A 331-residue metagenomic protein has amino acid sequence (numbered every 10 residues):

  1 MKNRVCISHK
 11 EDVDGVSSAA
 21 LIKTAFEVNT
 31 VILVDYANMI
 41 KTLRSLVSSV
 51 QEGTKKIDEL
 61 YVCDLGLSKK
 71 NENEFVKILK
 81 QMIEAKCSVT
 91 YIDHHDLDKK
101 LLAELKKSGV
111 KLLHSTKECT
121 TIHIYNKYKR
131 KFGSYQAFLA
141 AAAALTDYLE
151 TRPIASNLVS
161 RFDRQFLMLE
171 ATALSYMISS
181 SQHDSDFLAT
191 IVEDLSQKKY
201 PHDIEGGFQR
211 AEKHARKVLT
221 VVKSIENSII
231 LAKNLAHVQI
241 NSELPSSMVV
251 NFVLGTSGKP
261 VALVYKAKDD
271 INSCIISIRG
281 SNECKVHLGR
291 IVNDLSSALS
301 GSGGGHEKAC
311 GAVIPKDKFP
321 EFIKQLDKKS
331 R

Functional and structural regions predicted by a protein language model:
K2-V5, V13, D96, L101-L231 (+1 more regions): A structured phosphate/pyrophosphate-recognition subdomain
N3-H9, K233-I240: Short hydrophobic beta-strand segments
N3-K55: Anionic-ligand anchoring segments at beta-strand to alpha-helix junctions in alpha/beta enzyme folds, i.e., glycine
N3-V5, D58-Y61, S88-T90: Structural motif
S18, K56, N234-R331: Glycine-rich, acidic loop segments that terminate in or are immediately followed by a histidine
Y36-M39, G66-N71, P245: Short acidic, S/G/P-rich loop/turn micro-motifs used as interaction or catalytic elements
S48-E74: Short, structured active-site "lid" loops
E74-K86, E104-K107: Catalytic-core regions built around general acid/base machinery
